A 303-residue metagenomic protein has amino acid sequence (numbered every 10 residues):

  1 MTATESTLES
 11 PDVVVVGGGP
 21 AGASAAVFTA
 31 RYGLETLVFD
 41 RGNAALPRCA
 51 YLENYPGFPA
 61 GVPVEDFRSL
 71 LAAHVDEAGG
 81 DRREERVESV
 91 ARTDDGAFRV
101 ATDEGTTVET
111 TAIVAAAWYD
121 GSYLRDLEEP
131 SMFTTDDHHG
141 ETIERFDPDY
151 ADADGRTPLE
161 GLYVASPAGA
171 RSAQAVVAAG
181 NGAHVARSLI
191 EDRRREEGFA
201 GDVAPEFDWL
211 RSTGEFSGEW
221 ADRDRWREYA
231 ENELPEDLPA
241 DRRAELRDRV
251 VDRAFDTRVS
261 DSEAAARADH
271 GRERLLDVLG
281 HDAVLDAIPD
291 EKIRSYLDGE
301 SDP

Functional and structural regions predicted by a protein language model:
T2, D120-A170: FAD-site-proximal beta/loop scaffold in flavoenzymes
T2, P11-S69: Beta1-alpha1 glycine-rich phosphate/pyrophosphate-binding loop at the start of Rossmann-like nucleotide-binding domains
T2-E9, R195-P303: Rossmann-like nucleotide/phosphate-binding core characteristic of flavoprotein oxidoreductases
E9-P11, T102-A112, A116, P158: Core beta-strand elements of the Rossmann-like FAD/NAD(P) dinucleotide-binding domain in flavoenzyme oxidoreductases
D76-S89: A conserved beta-strand/loop element that lines the FAD pocket in flavoprotein oxidoreductases
A91-T107: Conserved beta-strand-loop-beta-strand element in the redox core of flavoprotein oxidoreductases
A165-V203: A conserved FAD-binding loop/helix module that cradles the flavin
